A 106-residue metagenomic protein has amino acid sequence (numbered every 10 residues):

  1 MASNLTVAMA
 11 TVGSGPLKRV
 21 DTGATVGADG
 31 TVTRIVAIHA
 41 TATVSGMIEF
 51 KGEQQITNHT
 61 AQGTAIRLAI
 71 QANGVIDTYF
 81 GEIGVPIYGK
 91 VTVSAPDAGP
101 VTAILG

Functional and structural regions predicted by a protein language model:
M1-T31, S94-G106: C-terminal interaction-tip segments
A8-A10, A61-N73: Solvent-exposed serine/threonine-rich low-complexity stretches and specific carbohydrate-binding patches
P16-Q54: Beta-rich globular "head" domains
A28-T31, T43, Q71, G84-P86 (+1 more regions): Surface-exposed coil/turn segments at beta-strand junctions on protein surfaces, enriched
I35-I38, E82-D97: Noncatalytic modules at the cell exterior or secretory-pathway interfaces, chiefly beta-strand-rich lectin/adhesion
T43-G63, V101-L105: Short, surface-exposed beta-strand/strand-loop-strand elements in extracellular ectodomains
V75-I83: Exposed aromatic-hydrophobic patches
